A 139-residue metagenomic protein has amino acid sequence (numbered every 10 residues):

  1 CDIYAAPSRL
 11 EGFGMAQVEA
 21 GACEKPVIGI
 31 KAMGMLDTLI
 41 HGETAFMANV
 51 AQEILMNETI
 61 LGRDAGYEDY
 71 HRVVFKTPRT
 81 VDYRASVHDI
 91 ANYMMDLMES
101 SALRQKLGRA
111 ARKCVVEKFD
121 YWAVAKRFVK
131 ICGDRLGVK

Functional and structural regions predicted by a protein language model:
D2, E24-P26, G42: A short alpha->beta transition loop at the rim of the catalytic pocket in nucleotide-sugar-dependent
R9: Aromatic "clamp/platform" in nucleotide-sugar-dependent glycosyltransferases that forms part of the donor/acceptor
G14-Q17, M35: Short glycine/serine-rich donor-binding loops of glycosyltransferases
P26-G29, L39, F46-M47: Short hydrophobic beta-strand element within catalytic cores of glycosyltransferases and related nucleotide-activated
Q52-Q105: C-terminal "capping" alpha-helix adjacent to the active site of nucleotide-linked donor transferases in cell-envelope
H88, N92-E99, L103, Y121-K139: C-terminal alpha-helical cap of glycosyltransferases
